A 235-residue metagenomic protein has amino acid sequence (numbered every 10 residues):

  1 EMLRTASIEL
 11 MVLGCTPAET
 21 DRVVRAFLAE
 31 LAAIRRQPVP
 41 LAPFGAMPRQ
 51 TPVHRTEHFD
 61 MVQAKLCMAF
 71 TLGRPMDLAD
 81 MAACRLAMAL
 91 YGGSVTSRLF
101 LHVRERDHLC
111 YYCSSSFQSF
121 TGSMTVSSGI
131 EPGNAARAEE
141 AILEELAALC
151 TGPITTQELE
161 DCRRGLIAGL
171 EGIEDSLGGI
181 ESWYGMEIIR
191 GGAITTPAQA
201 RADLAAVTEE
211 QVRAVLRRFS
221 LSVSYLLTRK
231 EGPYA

Functional and structural regions predicted by a protein language model:
E1-V39, A83, E105-A235: Charge-rich, well-structured scaffold segments of protease-associated domains
S7, Q37-T96, L227-T228: His/Glu-based metal-binding/catalytic segments typifying zinc-dependent metallopeptidases
A26, A42-P48, R55, R98-R106 (+1 more regions): Short, conserved active-site entrance elements at the starts or edges of catalytic domains
F27, F44, F59, F70 (+3 more regions): Phenylalanine-focused residue identity feature
